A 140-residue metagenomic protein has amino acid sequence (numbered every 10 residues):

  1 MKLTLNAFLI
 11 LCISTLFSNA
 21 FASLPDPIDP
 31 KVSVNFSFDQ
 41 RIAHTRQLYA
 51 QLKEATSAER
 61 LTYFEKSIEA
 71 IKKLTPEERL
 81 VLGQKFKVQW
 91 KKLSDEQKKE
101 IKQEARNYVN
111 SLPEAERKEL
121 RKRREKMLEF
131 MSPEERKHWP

Functional and structural regions predicted by a protein language model:
M1-A7: Positively charged n-region of N-terminal signal peptides that target proteins for export
K2, C12, A22-D26: Low-complexity, Gly/Pro
A7-L16: Bacterial N-terminal signal peptides
F21-P76: Immediate post-signal-peptide N-terminus of mature secreted/exported proteins
L61-K66, L80-Q84, V88, K99 (+2 more regions): Short, charged, amphipathic alpha-helical segments
I71, Q89-W90: Low-complexity segments
T75-R79, S94: Extended alpha-helical coiled-coil "stalk/arm" regions that act as elongated linkers or oligomerization scaffolds
K99, Q103, N107-P140: Short, Lys/Arg-rich, disordered C-terminal segments of secreted/exported proteins that correspond to mature bioactive
